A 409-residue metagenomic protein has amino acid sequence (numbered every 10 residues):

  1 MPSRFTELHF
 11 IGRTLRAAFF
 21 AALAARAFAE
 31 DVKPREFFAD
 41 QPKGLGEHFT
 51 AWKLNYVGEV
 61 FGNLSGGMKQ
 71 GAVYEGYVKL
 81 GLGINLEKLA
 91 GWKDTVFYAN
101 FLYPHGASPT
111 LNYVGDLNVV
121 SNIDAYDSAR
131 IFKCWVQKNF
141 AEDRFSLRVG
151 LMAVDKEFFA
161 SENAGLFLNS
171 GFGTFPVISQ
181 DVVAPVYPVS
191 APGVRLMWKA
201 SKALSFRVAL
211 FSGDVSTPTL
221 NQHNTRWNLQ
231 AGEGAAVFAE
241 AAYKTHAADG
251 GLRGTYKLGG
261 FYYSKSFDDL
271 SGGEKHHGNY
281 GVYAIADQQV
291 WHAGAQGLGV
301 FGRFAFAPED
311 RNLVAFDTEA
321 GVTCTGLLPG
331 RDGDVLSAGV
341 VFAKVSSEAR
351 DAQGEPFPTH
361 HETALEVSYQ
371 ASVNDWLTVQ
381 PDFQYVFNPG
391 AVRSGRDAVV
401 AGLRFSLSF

Functional and structural regions predicted by a protein language model:
E30-W52, N85-F97, A141-R144, A203 (+4 more regions): Short loop/turn motifs that connect adjacent beta-strands in outer-membrane beta-barrel proteins
P42-S65, F97-A99, A107, S170 (+1 more regions): Transmembrane beta-strand segments of Gram-negative outer membrane beta-barrel proteins
W52-Y56, F97-F101, L147-V149, L196 (+6 more regions): Membrane-embedded beta-strand positions of outer-membrane beta-barrel proteins
G58-G62, F101-A107, L151-D155, L210-D214 (+7 more regions): Transmembrane beta-strands of outer-membrane beta-barrel pores
M68-Y74, I123-Y126, A184-V186, W227-E233 (+4 more regions): Replace "Gram-negative outer membrane beta-barrel proteins" with "bacterial and organellar outer membrane beta-barrel
G71, E75-V215, N312-A352: Outer membrane beta-barrel
T219-N221, T225-N228, E240-A242, G259-H276 (+4 more regions): Outer membrane beta-barrel transmembrane domains
D397-F409: Outer-membrane beta-barrel "beta-signal"
